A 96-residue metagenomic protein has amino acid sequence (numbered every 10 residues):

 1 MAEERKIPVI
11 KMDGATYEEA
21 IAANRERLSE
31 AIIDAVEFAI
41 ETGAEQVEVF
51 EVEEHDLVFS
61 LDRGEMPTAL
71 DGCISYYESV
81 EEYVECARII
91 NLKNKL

Functional and structural regions predicted by a protein language model:
A2-G14: Long, acidic/serine-threonine-rich intrinsically disordered regions with weak helical/coil propensity that act as
K11-D62: Short, charge-rich, low-complexity alpha-helical interaction segments
